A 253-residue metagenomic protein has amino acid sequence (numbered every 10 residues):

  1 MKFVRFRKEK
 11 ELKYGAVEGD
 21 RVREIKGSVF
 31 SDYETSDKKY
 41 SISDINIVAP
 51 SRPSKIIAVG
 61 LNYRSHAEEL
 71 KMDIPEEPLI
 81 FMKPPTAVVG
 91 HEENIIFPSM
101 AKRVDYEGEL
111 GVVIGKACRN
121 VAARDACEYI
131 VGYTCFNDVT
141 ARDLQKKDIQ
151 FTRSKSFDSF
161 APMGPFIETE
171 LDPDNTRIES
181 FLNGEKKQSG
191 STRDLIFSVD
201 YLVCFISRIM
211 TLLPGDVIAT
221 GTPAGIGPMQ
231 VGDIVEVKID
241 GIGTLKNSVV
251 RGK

Functional and structural regions predicted by a protein language model:
M1-P78, L171, E185-K186, E236-K238: N-terminal non-catalytic cap/leader segment that marks the start of a structured domain
N46-P50, H66, R142-K253: Catalytic-pocket segment enriched in acidic/His residues
A58, D105-E107, L213, Q230-V231: Residue-level recognition of short, solvent-exposed, well-ordered loop/turn junctions that link secondary-structure
I74-H91, Y106, E236-D240: Structural signature of FAD isoalloxazine-binding scaffolds in flavoprotein oxidoreductases
K83, G108-L110, I114-K116, T134-V139 (+2 more regions): Short, structured patches in soluble enzyme cores that scaffold and shape functional sites
H91-G111: A structural-propensity feature for long, helix-poor, extended segments
R119-Y133: N-terminal accessory regions of nucleic-acid-interacting proteins
